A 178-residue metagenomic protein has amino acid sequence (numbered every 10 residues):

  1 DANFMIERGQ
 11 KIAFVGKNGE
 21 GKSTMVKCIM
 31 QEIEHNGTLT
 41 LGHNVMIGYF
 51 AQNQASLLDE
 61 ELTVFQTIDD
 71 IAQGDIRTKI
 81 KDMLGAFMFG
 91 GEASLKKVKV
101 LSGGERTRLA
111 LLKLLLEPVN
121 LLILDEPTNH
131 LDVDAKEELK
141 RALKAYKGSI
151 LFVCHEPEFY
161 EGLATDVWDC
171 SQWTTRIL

Functional and structural regions predicted by a protein language model:
D1-L178: ABC ATP-binding cassette signature C-motif
